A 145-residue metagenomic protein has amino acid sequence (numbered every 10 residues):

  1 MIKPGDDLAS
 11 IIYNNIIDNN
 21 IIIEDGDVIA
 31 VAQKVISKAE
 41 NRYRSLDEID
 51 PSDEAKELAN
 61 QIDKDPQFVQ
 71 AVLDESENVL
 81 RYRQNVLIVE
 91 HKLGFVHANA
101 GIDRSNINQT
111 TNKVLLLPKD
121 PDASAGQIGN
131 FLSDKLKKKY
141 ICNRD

Functional and structural regions predicted by a protein language model:
M1-D145: N-terminal and secondary-structure boundary signal
